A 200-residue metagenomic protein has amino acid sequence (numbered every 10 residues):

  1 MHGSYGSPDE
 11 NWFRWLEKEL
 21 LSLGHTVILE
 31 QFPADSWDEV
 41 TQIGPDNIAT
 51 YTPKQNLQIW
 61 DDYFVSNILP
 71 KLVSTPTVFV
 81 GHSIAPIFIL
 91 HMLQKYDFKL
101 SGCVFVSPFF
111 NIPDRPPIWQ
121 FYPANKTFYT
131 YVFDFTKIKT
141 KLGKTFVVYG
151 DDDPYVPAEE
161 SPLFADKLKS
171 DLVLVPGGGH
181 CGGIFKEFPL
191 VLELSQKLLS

Functional and structural regions predicted by a protein language model:
M1-D35: Short, surface-exposed "cap/lid" segments of acyl-processing enzymes
G3, F32-D35, V104-D114: Active-site nucleophile loop of the alpha/beta-hydrolase fold
V40-K71: Alpha/beta-hydrolase active-site loop
V78-V80, C103: Conserved alpha/beta-hydrolase fold motif
V80-L90: Gly/Ala-rich beta-loop-alpha elbow adjacent to hydrolase catalytic centers
K141-L142, F146-Y149, D153: Short beta-strand/loop motif that positions the catalytic acidic residue of the alpha/beta-hydrolase fold
P154-E160: Conserved alpha/beta-hydrolase "acid-adjacent" motif
G178-P189: Catalytic histidine-centered segment of alpha/beta-hydrolase-like enzymes
